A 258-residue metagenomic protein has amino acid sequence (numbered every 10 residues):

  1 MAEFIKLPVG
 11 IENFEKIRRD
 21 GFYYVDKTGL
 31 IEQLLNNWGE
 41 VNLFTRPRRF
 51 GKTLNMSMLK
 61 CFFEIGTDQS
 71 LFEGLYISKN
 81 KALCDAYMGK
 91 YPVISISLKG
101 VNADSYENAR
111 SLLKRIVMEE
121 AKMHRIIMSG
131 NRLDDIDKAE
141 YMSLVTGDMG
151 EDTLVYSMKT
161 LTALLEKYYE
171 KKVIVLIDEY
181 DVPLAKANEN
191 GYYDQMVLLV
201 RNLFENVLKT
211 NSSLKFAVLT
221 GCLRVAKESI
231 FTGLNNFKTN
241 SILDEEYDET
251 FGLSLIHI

Functional and structural regions predicted by a protein language model:
M1-N80: Walker A/P-loop-proximal flanking segment of P-loop NTPase domains
G10-F14, R18, V101, N108 (+2 more regions): Conserved P-loop NTPase mechanochemical-coupling segment
C61-I126: P-loop NTPase motor core
T160-E166, Q195-K215: Substrate-engagement module of ASCE P-loop NTPases
Y169-Y193: Conserved P-loop NTPase "ATPase switch" module shared by AAA+ and STAND
L176-D178, K215-C222: Structural recognition of the conserved hydrophobic beta-strand(s) that form the central parallel beta-sheet of P-loop
S212, V225-L243: Short regulatory helix/loop adjacent to the ATP-binding pocket of P-loop NTPases
I256-I258: Conserved small/polar residues in nucleotide/adenosyl-binding loops
